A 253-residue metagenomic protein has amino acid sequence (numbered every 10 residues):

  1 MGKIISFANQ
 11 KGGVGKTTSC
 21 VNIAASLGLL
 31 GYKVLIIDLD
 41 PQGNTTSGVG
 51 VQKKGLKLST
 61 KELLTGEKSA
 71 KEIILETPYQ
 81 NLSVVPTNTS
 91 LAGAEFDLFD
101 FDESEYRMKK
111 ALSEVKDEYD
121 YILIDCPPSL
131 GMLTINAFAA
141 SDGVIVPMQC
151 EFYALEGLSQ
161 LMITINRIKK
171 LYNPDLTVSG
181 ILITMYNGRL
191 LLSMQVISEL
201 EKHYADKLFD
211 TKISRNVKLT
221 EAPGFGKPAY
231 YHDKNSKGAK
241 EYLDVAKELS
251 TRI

Functional and structural regions predicted by a protein language model:
M1-I253: P-loop NTP-binding core
